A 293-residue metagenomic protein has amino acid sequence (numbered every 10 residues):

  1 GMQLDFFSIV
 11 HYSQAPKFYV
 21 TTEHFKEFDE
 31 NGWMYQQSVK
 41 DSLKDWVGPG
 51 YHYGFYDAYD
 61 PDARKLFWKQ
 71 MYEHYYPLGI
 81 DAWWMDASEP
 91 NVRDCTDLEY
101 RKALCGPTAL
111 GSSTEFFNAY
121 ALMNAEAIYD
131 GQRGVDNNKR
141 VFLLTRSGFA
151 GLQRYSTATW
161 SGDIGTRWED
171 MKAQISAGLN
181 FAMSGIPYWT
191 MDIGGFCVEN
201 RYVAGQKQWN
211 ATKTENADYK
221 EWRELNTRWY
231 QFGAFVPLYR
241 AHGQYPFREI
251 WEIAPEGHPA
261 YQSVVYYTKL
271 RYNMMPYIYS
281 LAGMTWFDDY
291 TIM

Functional and structural regions predicted by a protein language model:
G1-M293: Catalytic-domain carbohydrate-binding cleft regions of carbohydrate-active enzymes
